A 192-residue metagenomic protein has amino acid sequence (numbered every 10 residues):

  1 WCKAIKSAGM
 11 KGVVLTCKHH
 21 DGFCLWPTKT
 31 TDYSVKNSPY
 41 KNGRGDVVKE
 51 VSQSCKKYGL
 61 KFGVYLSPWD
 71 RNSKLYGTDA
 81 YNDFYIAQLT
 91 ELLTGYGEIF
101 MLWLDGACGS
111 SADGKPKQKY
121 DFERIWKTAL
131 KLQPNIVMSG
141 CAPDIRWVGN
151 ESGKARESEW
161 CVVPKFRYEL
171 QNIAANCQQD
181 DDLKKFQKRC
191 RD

Functional and structural regions predicted by a protein language model:
W1-D192: Mature catalytic domains of secreted/periplasmic carbohydrate-active enzymes
